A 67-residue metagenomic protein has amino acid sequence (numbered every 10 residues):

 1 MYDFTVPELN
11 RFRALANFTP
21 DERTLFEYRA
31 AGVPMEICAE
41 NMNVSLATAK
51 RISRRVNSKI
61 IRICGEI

Functional and structural regions predicted by a protein language model:
M1-F4: Charged, low-cysteine interdomain linkers and short loop/connector segments that bridge structured helical modules
E8-F18: Short amphipathic alpha-helical boundary/capping segments
A14, E27, C38: Generic anion/oxyanion-binding catalytic loop in active/binding sites
N17-V33: Short amphipathic alpha helix immediately N-terminal
A31-T48: Helix-turn-helix DNA-binding module
N57-I67: Short, Lys/Arg-enriched C-terminal cap helix and immediately downstream tail that follows
